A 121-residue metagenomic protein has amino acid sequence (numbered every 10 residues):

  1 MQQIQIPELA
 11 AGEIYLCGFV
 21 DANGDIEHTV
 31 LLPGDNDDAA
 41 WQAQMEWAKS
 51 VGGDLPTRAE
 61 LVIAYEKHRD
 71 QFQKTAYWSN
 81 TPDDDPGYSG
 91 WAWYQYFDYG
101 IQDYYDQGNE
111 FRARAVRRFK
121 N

Functional and structural regions predicted by a protein language model:
M1-G53, Y94, D98, D106-Q107 (+1 more regions): Extracellular adhesion/carbohydrate-recognition regions
R58-N121: C-terminal, surface-exposed recognition/capping segments
